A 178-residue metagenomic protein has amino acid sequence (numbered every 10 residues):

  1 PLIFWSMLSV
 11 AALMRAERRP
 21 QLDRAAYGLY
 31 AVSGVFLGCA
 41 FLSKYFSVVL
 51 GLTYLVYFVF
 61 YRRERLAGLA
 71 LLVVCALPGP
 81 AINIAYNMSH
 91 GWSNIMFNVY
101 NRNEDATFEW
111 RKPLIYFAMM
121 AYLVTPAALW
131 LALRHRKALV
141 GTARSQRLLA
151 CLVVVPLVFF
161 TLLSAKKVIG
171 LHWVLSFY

Functional and structural regions predicted by a protein language model:
P1-L2, A12, L42, T161-S164: Aromatic- and kink-enriched transmembrane "portal" helix at the membrane-lumen/periplasm boundary that abuts
P1-L8, S43-L50, W173-F177: Multi-pass, polyprenyl lipid-linked donor-dependent membrane glycosyltransferases
W5, A12-E17, S43, Y57 (+2 more regions): Terminal, non-globular segments
M7-L29, A138: Membrane-interface transmembrane helices that cradle and orient dolichyl/undecaprenyl
L29, V140-V153: Membrane-interfacial loop-to-transmembrane alpha-helix junctions, especially the N-terminal start
C39, L50-A143, P156-L157, T161-K167: Transmembrane-lumen/periplasm boundary regions of multi-pass, lipid-linked membrane glycan transferases
V154, K167-Y178: Hydrophobic/aromatic-rich transmembrane helices and adjacent perimembrane loops
